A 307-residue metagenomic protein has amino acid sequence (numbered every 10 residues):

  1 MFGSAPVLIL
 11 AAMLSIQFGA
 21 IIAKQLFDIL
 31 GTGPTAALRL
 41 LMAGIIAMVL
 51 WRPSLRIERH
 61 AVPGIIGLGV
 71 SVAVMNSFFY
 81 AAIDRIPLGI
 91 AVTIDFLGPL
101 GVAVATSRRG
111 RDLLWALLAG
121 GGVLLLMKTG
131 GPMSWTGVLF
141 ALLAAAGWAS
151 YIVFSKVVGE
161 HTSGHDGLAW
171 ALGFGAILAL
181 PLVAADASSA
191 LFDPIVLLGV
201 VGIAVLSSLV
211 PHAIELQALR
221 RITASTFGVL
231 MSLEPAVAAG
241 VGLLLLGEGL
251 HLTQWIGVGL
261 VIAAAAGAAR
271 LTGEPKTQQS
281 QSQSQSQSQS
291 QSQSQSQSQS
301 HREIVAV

Functional and structural regions predicted by a protein language model:
M1-P6, I29-G33, A37, I57-P63 (+3 more regions): Juxtamembrane helix-entry segments on the extracytoplasmic side of multipass membrane proteins
A5, I22, D28-V74, L100-V102 (+4 more regions): Transmembrane alpha-helices of multi-pass small-molecule transport proteins
L10-F18, I22, L50, I66-A81 (+5 more regions): Hydrophobic alpha-helical transmembrane segments of multi-pass membrane transport proteins, especially secondary
L26, T35, R39, A82 (+7 more regions): Hydrophobic/aromatic residues within transmembrane alpha-helices of multi-pass small-molecule transporters
P34-I45, S71-V72, Y80-G110, A144 (+1 more regions): Specific alpha-helical transmembrane segments that line the substrate/conduction pathway and gating interfaces
L40, V196, S232-V307: C-terminal-most transmembrane helix of multi-pass membrane proteins
A47, L97, R111-G130, A146 (+2 more regions): Hydrophobic transmembrane alpha-helices of multi-pass small-molecule transport proteins
A47, V102-A103, G121, L126 (+3 more regions): Transmembrane alpha-helical segments that form core, pore/gating elements of small-molecule transporters/exporters
